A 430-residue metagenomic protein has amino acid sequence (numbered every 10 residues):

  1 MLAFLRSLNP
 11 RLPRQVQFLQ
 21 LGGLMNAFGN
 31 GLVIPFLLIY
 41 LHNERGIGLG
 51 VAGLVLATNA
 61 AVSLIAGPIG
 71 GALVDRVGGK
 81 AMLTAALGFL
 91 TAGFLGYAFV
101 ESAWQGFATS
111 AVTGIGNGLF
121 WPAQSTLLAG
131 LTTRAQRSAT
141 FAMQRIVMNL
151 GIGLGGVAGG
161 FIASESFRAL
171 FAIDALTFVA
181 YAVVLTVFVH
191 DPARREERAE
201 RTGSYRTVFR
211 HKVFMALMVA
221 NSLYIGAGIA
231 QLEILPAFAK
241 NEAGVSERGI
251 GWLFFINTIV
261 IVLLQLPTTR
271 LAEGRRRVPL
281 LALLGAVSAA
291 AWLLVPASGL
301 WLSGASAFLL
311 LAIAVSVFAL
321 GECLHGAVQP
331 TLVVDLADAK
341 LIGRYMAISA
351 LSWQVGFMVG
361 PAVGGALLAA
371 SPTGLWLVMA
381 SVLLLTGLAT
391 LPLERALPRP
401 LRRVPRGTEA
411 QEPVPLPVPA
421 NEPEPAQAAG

Functional and structural regions predicted by a protein language model:
M1-P13, F188-A220, A410-P415: Juxtamembrane intracellular "pre-TM" segments in multi-pass secondary transporters
P35-G50, E233-G249, L253: Short amphipathic helix-loop junctions that connect adjacent transmembrane helices in Major Facilitator Superfamily/SLC
A60-P68, I152-G153, T258-L266, F357-M358: Residue-level signature of mid-helix packing/kink "hotspots" within the transmembrane helices of 12-pass Major
L64-E101: Conserved MFS/SLC helix-loop-helix module at the cytosolic interface between two early adjacent transmembrane helices
A66-G78, L263-R277, L368: Helix-to-loop junctions at the C-terminal end of transmembrane segments in multipass secondary transporters
R76-L87, E273-V287: Cytoplasmic membrane-interface "Motif A"-like loop-to-helix N-cap segments of 12-TM Major Facilitator Superfamily
G88-E101, A286-G304: C-terminal ends and interior cores of transmembrane alpha-helices in multi-pass membrane transporters/permeases
T109-L150: Cytoplasmic helix-loop-helix junction between adjacent transmembrane helices in 12-TM secondary transporters
